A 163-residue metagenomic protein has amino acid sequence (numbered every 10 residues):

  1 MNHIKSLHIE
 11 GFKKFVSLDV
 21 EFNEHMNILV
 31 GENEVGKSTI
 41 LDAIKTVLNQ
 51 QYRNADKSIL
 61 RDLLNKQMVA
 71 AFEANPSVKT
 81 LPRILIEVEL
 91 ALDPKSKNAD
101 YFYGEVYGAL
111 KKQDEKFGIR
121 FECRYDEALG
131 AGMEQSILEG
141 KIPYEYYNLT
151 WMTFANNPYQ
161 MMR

Functional and structural regions predicted by a protein language model:
M1-I4, I9-G11, N23-E24, I28 (+4 more regions): Short amphipathic alpha-helical surface micro-motifs
M1-Q50, S58-V69: Pre-Walker A-like glycine/lysine-rich segment at the N-terminus of P-loop NTPase domains
E10-F12, D19, P76-T80, L110-K111 (+1 more regions): Generic marker of residues within folded, mature protein domains
S38-I40, F72, I119-R124: Short C-terminal domain-edge/linker segments immediately following a structured domain
A43-Q113: Conserved P-loop NTP-binding catalytic core
L85, L92-R163: Electropositive, glycine-dotted interaction segments that contact anionic polymers or phosphate-rich ligands
